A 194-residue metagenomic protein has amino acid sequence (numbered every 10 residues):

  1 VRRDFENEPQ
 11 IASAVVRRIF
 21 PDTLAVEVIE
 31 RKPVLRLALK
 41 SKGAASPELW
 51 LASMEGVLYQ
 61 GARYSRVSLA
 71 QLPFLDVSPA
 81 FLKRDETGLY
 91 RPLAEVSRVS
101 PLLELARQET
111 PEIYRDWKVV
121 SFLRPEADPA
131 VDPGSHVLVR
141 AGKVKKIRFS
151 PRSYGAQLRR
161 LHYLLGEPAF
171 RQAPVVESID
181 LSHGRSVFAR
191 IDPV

Functional and structural regions predicted by a protein language model:
R2-N7, S13-V194: Charged, solvent-exposed interaction patches on well-folded alpha/beta domains that mediate macromolecular contacts
